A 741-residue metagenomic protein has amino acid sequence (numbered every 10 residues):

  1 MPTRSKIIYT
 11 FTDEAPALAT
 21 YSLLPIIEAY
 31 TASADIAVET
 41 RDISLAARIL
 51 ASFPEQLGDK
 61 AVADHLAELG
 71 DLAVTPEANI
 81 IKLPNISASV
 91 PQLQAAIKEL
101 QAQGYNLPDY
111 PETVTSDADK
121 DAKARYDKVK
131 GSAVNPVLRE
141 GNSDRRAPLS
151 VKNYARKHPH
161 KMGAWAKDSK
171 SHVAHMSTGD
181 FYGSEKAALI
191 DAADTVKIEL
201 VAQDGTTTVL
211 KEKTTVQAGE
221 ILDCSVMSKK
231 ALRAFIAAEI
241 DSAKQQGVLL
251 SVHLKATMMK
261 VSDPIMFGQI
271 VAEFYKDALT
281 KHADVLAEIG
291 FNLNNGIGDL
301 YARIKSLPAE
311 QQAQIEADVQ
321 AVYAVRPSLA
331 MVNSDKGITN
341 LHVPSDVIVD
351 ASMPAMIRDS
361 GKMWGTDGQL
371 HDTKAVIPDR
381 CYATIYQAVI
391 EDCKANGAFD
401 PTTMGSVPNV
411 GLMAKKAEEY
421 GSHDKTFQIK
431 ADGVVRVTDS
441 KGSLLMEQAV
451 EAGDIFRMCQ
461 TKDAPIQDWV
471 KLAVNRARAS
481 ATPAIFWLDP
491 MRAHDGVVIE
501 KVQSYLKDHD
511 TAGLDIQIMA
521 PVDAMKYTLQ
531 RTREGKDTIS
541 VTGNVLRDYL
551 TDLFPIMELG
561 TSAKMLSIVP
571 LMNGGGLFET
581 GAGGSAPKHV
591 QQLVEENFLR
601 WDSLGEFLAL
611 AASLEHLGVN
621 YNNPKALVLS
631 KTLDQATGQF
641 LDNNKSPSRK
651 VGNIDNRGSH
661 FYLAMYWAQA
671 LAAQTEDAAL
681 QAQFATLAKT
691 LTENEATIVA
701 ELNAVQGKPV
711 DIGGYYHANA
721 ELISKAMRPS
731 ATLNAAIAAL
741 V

Functional and structural regions predicted by a protein language model:
P2-G268, K276-K501, Y505-Y527, R531-W667 (+2 more regions): Extended, well-ordered protein cores
L627, A678-A682: Short, solvent-exposed positions on alpha-helices
A672-T675: Ligand-binding pocket scaffold of soluble enzyme catalytic domains
Q681-K689: Short, charged, amphipathic alpha-helical segments
V699-Y716: A glycine-biased, small/acidic residue-tolerant capping/turn segment at secondary-structure junctions
A718-V741: C-terminal accessory extensions/subdomains outside the catalytic/core fold
